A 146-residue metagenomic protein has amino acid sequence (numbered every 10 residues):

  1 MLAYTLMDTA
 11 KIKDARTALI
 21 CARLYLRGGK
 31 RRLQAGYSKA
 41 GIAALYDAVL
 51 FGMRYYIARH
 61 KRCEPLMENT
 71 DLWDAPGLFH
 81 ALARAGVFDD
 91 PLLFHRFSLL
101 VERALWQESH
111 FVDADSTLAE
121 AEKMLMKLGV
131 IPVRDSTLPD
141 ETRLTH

Functional and structural regions predicted by a protein language model:
M1-S38: Charged alpha-helical initiation segments
D14, A18, A44-L45, L93 (+1 more regions): Amphipathic alpha-helix face/heptad-repeat signature
C21-L24, G28, D47, S116 (+1 more regions): Charged, amphipathic alpha-helical oligomerization/scaffolding segments
L24, A43, W73-G77: Generic recognition of short, well-ordered alpha-helical interface segments
R32, F51, A58-R59: Residue position in alpha-helical solenoids
G41-I42, A48: Solenoid-repeat scaffolds in large eukaryotic assemblies
Y46-D47, M53: Histidine- and/or cysteine-centered catalytic micro-motif in compact active-site loops
I57-H146: Long, charged low-complexity segments
